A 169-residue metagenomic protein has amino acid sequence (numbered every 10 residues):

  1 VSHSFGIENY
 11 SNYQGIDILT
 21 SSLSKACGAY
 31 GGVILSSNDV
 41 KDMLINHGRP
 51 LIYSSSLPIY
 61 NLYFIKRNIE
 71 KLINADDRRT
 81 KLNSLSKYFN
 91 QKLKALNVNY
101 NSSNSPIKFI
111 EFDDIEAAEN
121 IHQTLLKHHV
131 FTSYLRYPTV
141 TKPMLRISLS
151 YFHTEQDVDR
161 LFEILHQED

Functional and structural regions predicted by a protein language model:
V1, N38, P58, Y137-P138: Short, ordered loop/turn segments at secondary-structure junctions
V1-I18: Active-site pre-lysine segment of PLP-dependent enzymes
T20, C27-D76: Conserved core segment of the aminotransferase class I/II
S54-S55, N99-N104, Y134-P138: Short beta-strand
T80-F89, K94-H129, Y151: Conserved PLP-binding catalytic core of the aspartate aminotransferase-like
K127-H128, P138-D169: PLP-dependent enzyme catalytic core of the Aspartate aminotransferase-like
